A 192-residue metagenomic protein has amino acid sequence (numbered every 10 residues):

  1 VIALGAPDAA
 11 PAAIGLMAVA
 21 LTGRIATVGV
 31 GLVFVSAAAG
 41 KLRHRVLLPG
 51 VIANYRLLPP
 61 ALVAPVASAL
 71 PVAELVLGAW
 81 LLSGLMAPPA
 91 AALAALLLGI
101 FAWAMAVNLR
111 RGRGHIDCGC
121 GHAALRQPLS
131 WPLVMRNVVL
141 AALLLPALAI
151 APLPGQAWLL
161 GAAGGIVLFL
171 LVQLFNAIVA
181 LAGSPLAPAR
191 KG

Functional and structural regions predicted by a protein language model:
V1-G192: Membrane-interfacial helix-loop segments of redox and metal-homeostasis proteins, especially TM-loop-TM junctions
